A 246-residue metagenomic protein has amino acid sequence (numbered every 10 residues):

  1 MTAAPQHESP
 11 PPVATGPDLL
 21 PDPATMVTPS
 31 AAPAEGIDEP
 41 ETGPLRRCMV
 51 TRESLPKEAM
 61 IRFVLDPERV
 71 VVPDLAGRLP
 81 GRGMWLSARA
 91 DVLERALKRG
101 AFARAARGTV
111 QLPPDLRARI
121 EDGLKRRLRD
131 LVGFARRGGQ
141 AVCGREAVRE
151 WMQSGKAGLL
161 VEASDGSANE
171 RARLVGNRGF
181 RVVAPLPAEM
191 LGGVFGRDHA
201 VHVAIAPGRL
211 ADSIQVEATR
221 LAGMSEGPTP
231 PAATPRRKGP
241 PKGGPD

Functional and structural regions predicted by a protein language model:
M1-R99, R104: N-terminal cysteine/histidine-rich coordination modules
R82-G83, G138-G139, K156-L159, R178-R181 (+1 more regions): Short active-site oxyanion
D91-E162: Extended interfacial segments that mediate partner engagement and assembly in macromolecular machines
E162-D165, A206-P207: Structural motif
S164-R171, V175: N-terminal positively charged helical leader segments and presequences
L174-G179, T219-R220: Short, solvent-exposed amphipathic alpha-helical segments in soluble enzyme and RNA/protein-processing domains
A184-A188, G192-R236: Helix-rich interaction surfaces within compact, conserved domain-sized segments that mediate assembly or partner
A232-D246: Charge-patterned, long linear interaction tracts outside catalytic cores
